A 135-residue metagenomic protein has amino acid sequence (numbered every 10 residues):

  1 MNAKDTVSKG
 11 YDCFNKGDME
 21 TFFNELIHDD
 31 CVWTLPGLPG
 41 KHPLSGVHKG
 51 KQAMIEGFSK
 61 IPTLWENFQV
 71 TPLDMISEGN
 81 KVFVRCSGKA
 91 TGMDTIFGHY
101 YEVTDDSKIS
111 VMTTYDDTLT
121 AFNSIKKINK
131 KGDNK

Functional and structural regions predicted by a protein language model:
M1-K135: C-terminal and inter-domain tail/linker signature
